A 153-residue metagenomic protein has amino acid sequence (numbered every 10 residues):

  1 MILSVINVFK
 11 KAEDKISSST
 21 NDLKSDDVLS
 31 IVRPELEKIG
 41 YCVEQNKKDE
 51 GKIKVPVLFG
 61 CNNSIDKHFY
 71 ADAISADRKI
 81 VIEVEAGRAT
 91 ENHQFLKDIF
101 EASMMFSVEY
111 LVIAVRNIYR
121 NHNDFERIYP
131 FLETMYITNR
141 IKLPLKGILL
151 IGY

Functional and structural regions predicted by a protein language model:
I6-P34: A short, highly charged nucleic-acid-interacting micro-segment common to nuclease and nuclease-linked defense proteins
S18-D22, R33-D77, T90-Q94, M104: Active-site metal-binding core of divalent-cation-utilizing nuclease and nuclease-like domains
E83-D98, N121-D124: Active-site-adjacent loop/helix micro-motif of nuclease/hydrolase catalytic cores
F100-F106: Short, surface-exposed basic-aromatic patches at helix termini and helix-loop junctions that form
S107-V108, P144: Short loop/turn motifs at secondary-structure junctions
L111-N117: Acidic beta-strand-to-loop metal/phosphate-binding motif
N117-Y153: Domain-level recognition of nuclease-like catalytic cores that cleave nucleotide substrates
